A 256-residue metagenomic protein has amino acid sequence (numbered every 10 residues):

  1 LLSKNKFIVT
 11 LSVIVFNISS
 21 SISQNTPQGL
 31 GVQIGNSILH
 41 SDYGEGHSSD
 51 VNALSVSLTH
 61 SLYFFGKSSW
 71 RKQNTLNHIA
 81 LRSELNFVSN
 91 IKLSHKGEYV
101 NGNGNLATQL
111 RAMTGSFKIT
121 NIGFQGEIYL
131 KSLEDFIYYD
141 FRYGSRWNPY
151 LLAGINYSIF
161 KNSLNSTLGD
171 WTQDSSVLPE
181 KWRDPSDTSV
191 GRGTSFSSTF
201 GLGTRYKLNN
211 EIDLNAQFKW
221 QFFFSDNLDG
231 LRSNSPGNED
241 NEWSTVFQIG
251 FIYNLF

Functional and structural regions predicted by a protein language model:
I22-T26, Y63-I79, L133-W147, L208-I212 (+1 more regions): Short loop/turn motifs that connect adjacent beta-strands in outer-membrane beta-barrel proteins
S23-S69, V246, I252-F256: Short glycine/proline- and aromatic-enriched beta-strand/turn motifs that initiate or cap beta-hairpins
T26-Q28, D50-V56, N77, K118-I122 (+3 more regions): Residues that define the transmembrane beta-barrel architecture of outer-membrane proteins
L30-I34, L58, L81-L85, L151-A153 (+3 more regions): Membrane-embedded beta-strand positions of outer-membrane beta-barrel proteins
I34-H40, L85-I91, L130-S132, I155-K161 (+2 more regions): Transmembrane beta-strands of outer-membrane beta-barrel pores
D42-S49, N90-I122, F160-S195, N227-E242: Extracellular/periplasm-exposed beta-strand and loop segments of Gram-negative cell-envelope proteins, dominated by
Y43, F200, Y206-F256: Predominantly the C-terminal beta-signal and adjacent terminal strand-loop region of outer-membrane beta-barrel
H60-L62, I128-L130, T204-Y206, Y253: Residue-level signature of outer-membrane beta-barrel architecture
